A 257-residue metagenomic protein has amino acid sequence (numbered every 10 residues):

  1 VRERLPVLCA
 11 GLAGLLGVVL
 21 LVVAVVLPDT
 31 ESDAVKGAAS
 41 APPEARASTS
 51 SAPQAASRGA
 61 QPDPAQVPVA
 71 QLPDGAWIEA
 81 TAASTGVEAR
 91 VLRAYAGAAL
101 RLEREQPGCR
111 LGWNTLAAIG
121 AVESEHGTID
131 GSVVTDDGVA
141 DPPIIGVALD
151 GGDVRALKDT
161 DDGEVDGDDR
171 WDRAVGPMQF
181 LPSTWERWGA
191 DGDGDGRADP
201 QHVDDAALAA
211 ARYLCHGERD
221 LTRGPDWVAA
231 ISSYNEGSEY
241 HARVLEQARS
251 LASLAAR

Functional and structural regions predicted by a protein language model:
R2-A38: Hydrophobic single-pass membrane-targeting/anchoring helices
A13-V19, A39, Q61, A140 (+1 more regions): Compositionally biased, intrinsically disordered low-complexity regions
L27-E103: N-terminal export signals and maturation junctions of secreted/periplasmic proteins
Q71-R257: Catalytic glycan-binding domains that act on GlcNAc-containing polysaccharides
